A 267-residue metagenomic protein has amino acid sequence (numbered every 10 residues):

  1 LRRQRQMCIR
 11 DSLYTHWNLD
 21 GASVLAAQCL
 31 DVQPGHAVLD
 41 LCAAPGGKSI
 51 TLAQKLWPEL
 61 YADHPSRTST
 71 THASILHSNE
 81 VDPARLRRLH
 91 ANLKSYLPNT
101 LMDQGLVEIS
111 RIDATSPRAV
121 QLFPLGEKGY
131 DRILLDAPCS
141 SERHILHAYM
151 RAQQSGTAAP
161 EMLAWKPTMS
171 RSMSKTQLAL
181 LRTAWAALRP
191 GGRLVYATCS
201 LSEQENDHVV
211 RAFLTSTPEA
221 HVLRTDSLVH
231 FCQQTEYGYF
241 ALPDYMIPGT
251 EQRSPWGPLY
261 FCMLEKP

Functional and structural regions predicted by a protein language model:
L1-I9: Single conserved hydrophobic/aromatic residue that forms the stacking wall/gate of nucleotide- or nucleobase-binding
D20-H36: Conserved alpha-helix/loop element of class I SAM-dependent methyltransferases that forms part of the SAM/SAH-binding
G35-A44: Conserved class I S-adenosyl-L-methionine
S49-A53: Conserved SAM-dependent methyltransferase scaffold
L60-Y61, L188-R189: Helix-to-beta-strand junctions that scaffold the AdoMet/dcAdoMet cofactor pocket in Class I SAM-dependent enzymes
N79-E127: S-adenosyl-L-methionine
K128-T183, L201-Q204, S216, S227: Mobile active-site "lid"/loop adjacent to the S-adenosyl-L-methionine
L194-P267: C-terminal catalytic and target-recognition region of SAM-dependent MTase-like enzymes, primarily methyltransferases
